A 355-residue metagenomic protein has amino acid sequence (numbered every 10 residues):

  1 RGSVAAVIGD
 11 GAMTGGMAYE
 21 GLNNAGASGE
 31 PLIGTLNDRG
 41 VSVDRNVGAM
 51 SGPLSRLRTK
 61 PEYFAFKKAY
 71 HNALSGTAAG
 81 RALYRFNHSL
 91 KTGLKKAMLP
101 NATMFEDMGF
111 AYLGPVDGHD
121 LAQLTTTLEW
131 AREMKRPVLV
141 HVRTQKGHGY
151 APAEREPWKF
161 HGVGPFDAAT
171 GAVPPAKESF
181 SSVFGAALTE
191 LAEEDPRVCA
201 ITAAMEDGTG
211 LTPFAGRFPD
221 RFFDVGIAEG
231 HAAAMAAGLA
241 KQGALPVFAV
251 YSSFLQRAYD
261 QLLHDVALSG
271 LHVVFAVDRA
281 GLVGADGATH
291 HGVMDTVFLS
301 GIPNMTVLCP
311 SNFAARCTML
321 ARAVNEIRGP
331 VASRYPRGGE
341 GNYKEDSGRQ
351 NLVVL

Functional and structural regions predicted by a protein language model:
R1-G40, E206-A276, A280-G281, V293-M294: Thiamine diphosphate
A6, G34-N37, G114-P115, H141-V142 (+6 more regions): General beta-strand structural signal in soluble alpha/beta enzymes
M13-G15, G40-D44, Y112, D120-Q123 (+7 more regions): Flexible loop/turn segments at secondary-structure boundaries
G15-G26, G40, D44-K60, G93-A97 (+4 more regions): Internal gly/pro-rich beta-alpha loop/helix module that stabilizes soluble enzyme cofactors or their anionic handles
R39-F184: Long, well-ordered, tryptophan-enriched scaffold segments
L99-N101, T126-E129, H161-G162, S179-E194 (+3 more regions): Glycine-/acidic-rich phosphate or pyrophosphate-binding loops and their flanking alpha/beta elements
A168-V173, D220, V247-V250, Q261 (+4 more regions): Short beta-alpha connecting loops at secondary-structure transitions that line or flank enzyme active sites
